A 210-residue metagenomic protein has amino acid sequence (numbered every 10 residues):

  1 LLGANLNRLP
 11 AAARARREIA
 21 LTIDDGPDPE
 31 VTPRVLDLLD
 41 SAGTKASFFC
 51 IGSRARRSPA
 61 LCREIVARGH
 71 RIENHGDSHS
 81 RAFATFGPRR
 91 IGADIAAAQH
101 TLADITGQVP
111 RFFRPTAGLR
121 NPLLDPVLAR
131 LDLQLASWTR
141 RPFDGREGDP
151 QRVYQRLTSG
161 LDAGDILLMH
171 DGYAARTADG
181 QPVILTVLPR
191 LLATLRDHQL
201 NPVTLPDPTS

Functional and structural regions predicted by a protein language model:
L1-T22, P27-G43, S58-C62, P189-S210: N-terminal pre-catalytic segment of deacetylase/amide-hydrolase enzymes
R17-A20, L38-R176: Metal-dependent polysaccharide deacetylase catalytic core of the NodB/CE4 family, i.e., the active-site-bearing domain
D25, A129-L133, L188: Short, charged low-complexity intrinsically disordered segments located at boundaries of structured domains
G26-E30, R89-G92, P182-T186: Soluble non-cytosolic domains of exported or imported proteins
T158-P206: Catalytic grooves of carbohydrate-active enzymes
